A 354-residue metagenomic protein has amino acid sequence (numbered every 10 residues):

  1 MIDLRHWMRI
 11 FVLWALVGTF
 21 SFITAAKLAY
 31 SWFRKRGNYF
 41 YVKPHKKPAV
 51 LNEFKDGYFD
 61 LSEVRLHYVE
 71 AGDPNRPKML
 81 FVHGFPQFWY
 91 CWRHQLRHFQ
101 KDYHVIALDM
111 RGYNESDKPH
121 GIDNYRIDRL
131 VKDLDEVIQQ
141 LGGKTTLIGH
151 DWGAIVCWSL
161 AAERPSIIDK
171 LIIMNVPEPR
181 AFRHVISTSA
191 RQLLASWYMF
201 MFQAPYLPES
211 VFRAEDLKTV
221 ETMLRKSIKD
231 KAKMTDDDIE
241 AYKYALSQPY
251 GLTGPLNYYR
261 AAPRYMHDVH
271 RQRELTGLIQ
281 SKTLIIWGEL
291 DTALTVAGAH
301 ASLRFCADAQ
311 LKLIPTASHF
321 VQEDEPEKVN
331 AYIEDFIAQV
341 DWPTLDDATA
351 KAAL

Functional and structural regions predicted by a protein language model:
I2-K55, E63-K78, Y90, I106 (+5 more regions): Flexible "cap/lid" subdomain of the alpha/beta-hydrolase fold that forms the substrate-access gate
D60-S62, H83: Short strand-coil-strand connectors
F81-G84, A107: Structural cue for short, hydrophobic secondary-structure segments
H83-F85, G149-H150: Conserved alpha/beta-hydrolase "nucleophile elbow" surrounding the catalytic nucleophile
F85-L96: The serine-hydrolase catalytic nucleophile loop
F99-Q100, L303: Alpha-helical segments within the soluble intracellular
Q100-D109: Active-site machinery of serine-nucleophile hydrolases
A317-N330: Catalytic histidine-centered segment of alpha/beta-hydrolase-like enzymes
